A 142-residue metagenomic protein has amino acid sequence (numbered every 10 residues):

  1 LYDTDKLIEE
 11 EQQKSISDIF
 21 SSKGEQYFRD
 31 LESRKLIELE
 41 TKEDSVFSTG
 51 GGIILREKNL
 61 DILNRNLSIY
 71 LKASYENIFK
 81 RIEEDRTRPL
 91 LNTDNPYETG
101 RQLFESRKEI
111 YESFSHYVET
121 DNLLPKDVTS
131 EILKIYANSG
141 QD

Functional and structural regions predicted by a protein language model:
T4-G52, E57-I62, R88: ATP-dependent small-molecule kinase phosphotransfer cores that center on conserved nucleotide phosphate-binding segments
D18, R65-K108: A glycine- and Lys/Arg-enriched "phosphate-lid" helix/loop adjacent to the NTP-binding pocket of small-molecule kinases
R34-K35, K58, T99, S106 (+1 more regions): Short acidic active-site motifs
K42, E105-D142: NTP-dependent small-molecule kinase module
T49, L71, T120: Catalytic metal- and UDP-sugar-binding loop of GT-A-like glycosyltransferases, i.e., residues flanking the conserved
G51-I53, S74-E76, L123: Short glycine-rich anion-binding loops that position phosphate/pyrophosphate groups of nucleotides and phosphorylated
K58-D61, I82-E84, S130-E131: Short amphipathic alpha-helical segments
